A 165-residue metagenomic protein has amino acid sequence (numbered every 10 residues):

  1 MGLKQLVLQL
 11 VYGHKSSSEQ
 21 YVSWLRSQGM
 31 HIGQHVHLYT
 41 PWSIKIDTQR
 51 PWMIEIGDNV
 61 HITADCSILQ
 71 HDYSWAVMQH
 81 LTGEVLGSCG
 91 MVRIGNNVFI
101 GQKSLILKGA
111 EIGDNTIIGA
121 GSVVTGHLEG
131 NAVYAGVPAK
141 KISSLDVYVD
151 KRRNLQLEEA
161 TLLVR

Functional and structural regions predicted by a protein language model:
M1-H35, W52, N59, Y73-V77 (+1 more regions): Terminal amphipathic alpha-helical/low-complexity segments used for targeting or macromolecular assembly
Q34, N96, D114-N115, G130: Short acidic capping loops at alpha-helix termini that bridge into adjacent secondary structure
H37-E111, V137-P138, S144-D146: Flexible, glycine/small-residue-enriched loop-and-beta-strand segment within the central core of proteins
Q102-G126: Beta-rich strand-turn-strand
I117, V133-A135: Short-chain dehydrogenase/reductase
H127-N131, E158-E159: Short arginine-rich
